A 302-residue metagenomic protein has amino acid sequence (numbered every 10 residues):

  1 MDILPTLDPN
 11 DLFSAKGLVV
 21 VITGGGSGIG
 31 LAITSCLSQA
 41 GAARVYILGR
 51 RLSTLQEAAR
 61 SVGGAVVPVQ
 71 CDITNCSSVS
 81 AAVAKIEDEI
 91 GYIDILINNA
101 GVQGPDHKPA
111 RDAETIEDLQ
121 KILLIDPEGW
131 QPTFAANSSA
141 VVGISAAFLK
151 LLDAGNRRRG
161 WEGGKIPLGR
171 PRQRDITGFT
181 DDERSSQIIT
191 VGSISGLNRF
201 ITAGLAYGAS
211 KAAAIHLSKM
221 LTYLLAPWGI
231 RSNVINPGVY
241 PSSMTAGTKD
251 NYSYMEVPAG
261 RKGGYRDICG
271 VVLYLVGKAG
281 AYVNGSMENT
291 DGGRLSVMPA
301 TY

Functional and structural regions predicted by a protein language model:
I3-N10, L273, N284-Y302: Short C-terminal tail/terminal secondary-structure segment of NAD(P)H-dependent dehydrogenase/reductase domains
V19, G26-G28: Conserved glycine-rich cofactor-binding loop
S38-E57: Conserved glycine-rich Rossmann-like NAD(P)H-binding loop of the short-chain dehydrogenase/reductase
V62-S77: Rossmann-fold cofactor-recognition segment
V102-Q103, P109-Q131, L149-P227, V239: Catalytic loop of short-chain dehydrogenase/reductase
A226-R231, V283-G285: Short, small/polar-rich loop/turn modules that mediate ligand/substrate recognition or access, typified
E256-I268: A conserved structural motif in NAD(P)-dependent oxidoreductases
